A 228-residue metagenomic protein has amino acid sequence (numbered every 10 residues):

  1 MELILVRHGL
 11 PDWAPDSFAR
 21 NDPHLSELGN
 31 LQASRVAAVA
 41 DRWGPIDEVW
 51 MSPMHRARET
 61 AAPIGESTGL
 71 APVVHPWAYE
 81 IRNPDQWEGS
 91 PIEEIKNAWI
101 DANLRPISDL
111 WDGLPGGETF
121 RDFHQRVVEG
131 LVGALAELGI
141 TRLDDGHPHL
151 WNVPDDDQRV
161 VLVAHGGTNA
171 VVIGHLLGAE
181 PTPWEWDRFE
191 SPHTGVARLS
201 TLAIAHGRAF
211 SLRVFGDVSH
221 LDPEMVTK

Functional and structural regions predicted by a protein language model:
E2-R7, W50, P154-A164: Beta-strand elements within well-structured catalytic alpha/beta cores of enzymes that handle phosphate/sulfate esters
I4, G9-I64, G116-G130: Loop-to-helix element that buttresses phosphate recognition and phosphoryl-transfer chemistry
G9, G166, G216-V218: Active-site metal-binding loops of divalent metal-dependent hydrolases
R35-L104: Phosphate-coordination/substrate-recognition cap region in phosphate-metabolizing enzymes
I81-E93, I140-L143, P148-R159, G174-K228: Acidic, low-complexity terminal tails and accessory targeting/binding regions of phosphate-metabolizing enzymes
I100-D122: Short glycine/proline- and acidic residue-enriched helix-loop micro-motifs that form flexible lids or anion-recognition
G133-T141: Phosphate/ATP-binding catalytic cores across multiple sugar-kinase/actin-like superfamilies, primarily ASKHA
G166-A170, G195: GST superfamily/GST-like fold recognition
